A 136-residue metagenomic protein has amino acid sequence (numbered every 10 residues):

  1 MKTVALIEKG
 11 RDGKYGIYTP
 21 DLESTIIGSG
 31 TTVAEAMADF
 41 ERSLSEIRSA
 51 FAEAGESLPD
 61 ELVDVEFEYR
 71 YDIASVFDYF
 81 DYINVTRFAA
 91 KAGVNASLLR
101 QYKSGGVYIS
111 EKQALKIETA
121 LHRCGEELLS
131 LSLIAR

Functional and structural regions predicted by a protein language model:
M1-G55: DNA-contacting interfaces and partner/effector-binding or oligomerization modules in DNA-centric proteins
M1-T3, S45-S97, Q101-K103, V107-K112 (+1 more regions): Short, charged, surface-exposed hinge/linker loops at domain edges that act as mobile lids or interdomain connectors
T19, S24, L62-D64, L128: Generic secondary-structure boundary/loop-capping signal
A38, Q101, T119: DNA-binding alpha-helical recognition surfaces that contact promoter or target DNA
K112-L129: DNA major-groove recognition helix of helix-turn-helix/homeodomain DNA-binding modules
